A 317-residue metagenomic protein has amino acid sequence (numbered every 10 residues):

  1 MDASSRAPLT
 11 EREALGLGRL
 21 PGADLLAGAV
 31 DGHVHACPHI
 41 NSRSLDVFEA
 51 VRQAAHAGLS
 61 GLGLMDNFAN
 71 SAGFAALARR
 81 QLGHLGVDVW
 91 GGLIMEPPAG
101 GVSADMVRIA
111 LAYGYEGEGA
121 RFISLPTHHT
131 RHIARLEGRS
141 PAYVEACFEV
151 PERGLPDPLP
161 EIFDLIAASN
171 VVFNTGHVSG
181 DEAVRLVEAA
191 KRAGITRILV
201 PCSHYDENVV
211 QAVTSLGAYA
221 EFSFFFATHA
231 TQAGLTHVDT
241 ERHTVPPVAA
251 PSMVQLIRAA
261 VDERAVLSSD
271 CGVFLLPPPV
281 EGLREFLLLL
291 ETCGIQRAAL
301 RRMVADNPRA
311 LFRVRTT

Functional and structural regions predicted by a protein language model:
M1-V87: An N-terminally biased module of ancient metal coordination in phosphate/nucleic-acid-related enzymes
A7-P8, V280-T317: Mid-to-C-terminal alpha-helical segments outside catalytic/metal-binding sites
A23, A75-G86, I109-G119, D164-A167 (+3 more regions): Acidic (Asp/Glu)-rich catalytic clusters
G28-V34, L62-L64, W90-L93, R121-L125 (+4 more regions): Hydrophobic faces of well-ordered beta-strands that scaffold small-molecule active sites in alpha/beta enzyme cores
H35-C37, N67, G92-P98, P126-T130 (+4 more regions): Active-site beta-loop-alpha junctions enriched in small/polar residues
I40-S44, A72-A75, A183-A189, V209-T214 (+3 more regions): Histidine/acidic-residue-rich catalytic or RNA/ligand-binding cores of hydrolases and nuclease-related proteins
L85-V87, E96-P201: Extended substrate/RNA-proximal surfaces in nucleic-acid metabolism proteins
V261-P279: Short acidic/histidine-rich active-site segments
